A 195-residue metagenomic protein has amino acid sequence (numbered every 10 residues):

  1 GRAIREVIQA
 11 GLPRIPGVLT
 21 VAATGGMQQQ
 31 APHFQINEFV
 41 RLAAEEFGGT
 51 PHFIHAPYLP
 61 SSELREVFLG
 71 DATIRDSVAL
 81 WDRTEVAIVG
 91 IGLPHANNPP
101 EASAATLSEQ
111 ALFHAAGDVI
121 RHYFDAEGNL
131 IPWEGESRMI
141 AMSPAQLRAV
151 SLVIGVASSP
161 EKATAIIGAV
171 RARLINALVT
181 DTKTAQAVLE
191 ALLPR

Functional and structural regions predicted by a protein language model:
G1, A10, R14, E134-I140: Short, composition-biased local secondary-structure segments
R2-A3, K183: Alpha-helix/helix-capping structural signal
A3-R14, P99-S108: Short Gly/Thr/Asp-enriched flexible loops that form oxyanion-binding sites at enzyme active sites
R14-V18, A172-L174: Conserved S-adenosyl-L-methionine
G17-M27: Catalytic or ion-translocation cores adjacent to nucleophile or general acid/base/metal-coordination motifs in diverse
G26-R195: Conserved phosphate- and dinucleotide-binding cores of soluble alpha/beta proteins, encompassing both enzyme active
